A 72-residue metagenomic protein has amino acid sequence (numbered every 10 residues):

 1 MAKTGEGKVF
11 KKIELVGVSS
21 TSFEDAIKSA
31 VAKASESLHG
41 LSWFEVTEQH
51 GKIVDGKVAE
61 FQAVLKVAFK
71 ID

Functional and structural regions predicted by a protein language model:
M1-E6, I53-G56: Short beta-strand/turn micro-motifs at beta-sheet edges
K8-W43: Short, well-ordered alpha-helical segments
Q49-D72: A cross-kingdom feature marking charged/low-complexity
